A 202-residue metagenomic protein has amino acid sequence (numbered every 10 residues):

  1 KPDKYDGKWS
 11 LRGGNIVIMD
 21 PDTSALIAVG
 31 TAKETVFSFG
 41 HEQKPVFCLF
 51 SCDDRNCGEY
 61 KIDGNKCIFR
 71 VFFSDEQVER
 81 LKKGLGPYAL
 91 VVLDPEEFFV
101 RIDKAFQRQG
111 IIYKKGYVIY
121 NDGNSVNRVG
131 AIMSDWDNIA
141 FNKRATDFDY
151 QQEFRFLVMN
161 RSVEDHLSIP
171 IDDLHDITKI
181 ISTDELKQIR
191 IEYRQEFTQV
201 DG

Functional and structural regions predicted by a protein language model:
K1-G202: NAD-dependent ADP-ribosyltransferases
